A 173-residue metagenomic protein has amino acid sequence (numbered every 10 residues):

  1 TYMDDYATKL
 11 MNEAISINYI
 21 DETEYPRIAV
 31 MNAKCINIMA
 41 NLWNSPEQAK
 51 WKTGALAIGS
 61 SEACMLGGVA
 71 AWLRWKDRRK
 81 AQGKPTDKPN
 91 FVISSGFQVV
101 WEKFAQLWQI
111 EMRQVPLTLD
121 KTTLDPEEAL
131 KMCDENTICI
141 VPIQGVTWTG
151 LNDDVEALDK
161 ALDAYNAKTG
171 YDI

Functional and structural regions predicted by a protein language model:
T1-K52: N-terminal entrance/gating region of PLP-dependent enzymes' catalytic architecture
A29-N32, I36-N37, W51-K84, W101-F104: Conserved beta-loop-alpha segment that forms the PLP phosphate-binding cup at the N-terminus of a helix
I36-N41, E47, A55, L73 (+2 more regions): Cofactor-binding active-site loop characterized by glycine-rich and histidine/acidic residues
N41-S45, L73-A81, I110, K131 (+2 more regions): Conserved helix-loop functional segments at active or binding sites
P46-W51, D120-T122, T169: Intrinsically disordered, low-complexity coil segments
K50-G54, T86-N90, I138, G170-I173: Residue-level recognition of the N-termini of beta-strands and the immediately preceding loop/turn
I58-S61, K84-P89, I93-A157: PLP-dependent aminotransferase-class I/II
N152-I173: Catalytic PLP-binding core of fold-type I/II PLP enzymes
